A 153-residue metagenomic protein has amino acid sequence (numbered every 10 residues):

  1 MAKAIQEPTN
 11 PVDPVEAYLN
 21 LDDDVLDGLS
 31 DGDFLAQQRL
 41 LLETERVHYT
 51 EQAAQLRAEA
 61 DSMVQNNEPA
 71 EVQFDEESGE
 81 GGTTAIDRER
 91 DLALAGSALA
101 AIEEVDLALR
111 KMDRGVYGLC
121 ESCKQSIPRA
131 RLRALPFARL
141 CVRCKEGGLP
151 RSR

Functional and structural regions predicted by a protein language model:
A2-R114, S152-R153: Interaction interfaces in information-processing and related assembly proteins
L42, C123, L132: Residue-level signature of catalytic and energy-coupling elements of molecular machines, predominantly ATP/GTP-dependent
R110, I127-P128, L149: Short functional micro-motifs and their immediate structural scaffolds
D113-V116, A134-F137: Residue-level signal for mature regions of secreted extracellular proteins and peptides
G118-E121, R139: Cys/His-enriched microdomains
S122-C123, R143: Short, cysteine/histidine-rich loop/knuckle motifs that typically chelate Zn2+
A130-A134, R151-R153: Short Cys/His-rich "knuckle" micro-motifs
A138-E146: Cysteine-rich micro-motifs
